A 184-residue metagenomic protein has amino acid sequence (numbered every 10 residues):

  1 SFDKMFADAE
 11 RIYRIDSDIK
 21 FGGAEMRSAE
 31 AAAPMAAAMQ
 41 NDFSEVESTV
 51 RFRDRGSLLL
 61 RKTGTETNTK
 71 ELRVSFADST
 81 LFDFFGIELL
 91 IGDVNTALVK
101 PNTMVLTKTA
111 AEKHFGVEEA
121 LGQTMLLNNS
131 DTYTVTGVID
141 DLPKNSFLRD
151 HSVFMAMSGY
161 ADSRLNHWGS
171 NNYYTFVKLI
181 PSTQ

Functional and structural regions predicted by a protein language model:
S1-M5, R11, E45, L59 (+4 more regions): Residue-level preference for alpha-helix termini and adjacent loops
F2-L58, D162-R164, W168-K178, S182: Membrane-proximal extracellular/periplasmic loop immediately following the first transmembrane helix
M5, D42, T96-A97, E118 (+1 more regions): Generic structural signal for beta-strand residues in well-ordered domains
M5, M26, M35, M39 (+4 more regions): Detector for methionine-enriched segments
E10, E25, E30, E45-E47 (+7 more regions): Glutamate identity and glutamate-enriched acidic tracts
S17-A29, R51-T80, L90-M104, N128-Y133 (+2 more regions): Short acidic/polar micro-motifs at solvent-exposed secondary-structure junctions
A33-A37, F76, D83: Residue-level marker for well-ordered alpha-helical positions
D78-I91, N102-Q184: Mid-to-C-terminal secondary-structure elements that act as membrane-proximal/extracytoplasmic interface segments
